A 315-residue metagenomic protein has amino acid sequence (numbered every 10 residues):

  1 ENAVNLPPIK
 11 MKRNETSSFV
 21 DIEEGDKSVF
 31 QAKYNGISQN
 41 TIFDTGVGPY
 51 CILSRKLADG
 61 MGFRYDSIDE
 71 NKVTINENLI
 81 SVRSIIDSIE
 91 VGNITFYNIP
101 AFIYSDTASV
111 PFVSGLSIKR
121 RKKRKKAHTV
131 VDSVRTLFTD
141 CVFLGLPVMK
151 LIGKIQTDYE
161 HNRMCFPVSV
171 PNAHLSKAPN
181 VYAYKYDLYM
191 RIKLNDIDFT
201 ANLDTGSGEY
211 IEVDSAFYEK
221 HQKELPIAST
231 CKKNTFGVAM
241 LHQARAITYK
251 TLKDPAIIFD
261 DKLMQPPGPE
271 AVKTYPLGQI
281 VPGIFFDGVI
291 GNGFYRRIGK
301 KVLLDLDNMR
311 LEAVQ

Functional and structural regions predicted by a protein language model:
E1-Q315: Pepsin/retropepsin-fold aspartyl endopeptidases
